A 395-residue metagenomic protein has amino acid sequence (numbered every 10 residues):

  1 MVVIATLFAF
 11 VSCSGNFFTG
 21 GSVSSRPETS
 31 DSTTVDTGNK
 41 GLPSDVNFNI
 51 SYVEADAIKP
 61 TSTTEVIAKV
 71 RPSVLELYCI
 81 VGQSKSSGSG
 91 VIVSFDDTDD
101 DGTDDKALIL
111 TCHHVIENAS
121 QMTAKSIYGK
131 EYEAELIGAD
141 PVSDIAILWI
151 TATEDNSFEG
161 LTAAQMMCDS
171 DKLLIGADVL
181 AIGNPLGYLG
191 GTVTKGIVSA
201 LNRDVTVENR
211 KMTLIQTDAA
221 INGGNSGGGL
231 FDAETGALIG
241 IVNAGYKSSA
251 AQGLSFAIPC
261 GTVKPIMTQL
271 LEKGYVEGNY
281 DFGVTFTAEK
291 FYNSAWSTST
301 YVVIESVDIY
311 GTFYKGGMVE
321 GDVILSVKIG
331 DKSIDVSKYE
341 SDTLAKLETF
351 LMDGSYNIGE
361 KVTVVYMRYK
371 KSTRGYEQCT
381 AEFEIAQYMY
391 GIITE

Functional and structural regions predicted by a protein language model:
M1-T37, L238, P265-E395: C-terminal recognition in membrane/secretory proteostasis and scaffolding
S14-G21, V81-S87, A119-M122, D155-A163 (+4 more regions): Active-site loop architecture of trypsin-fold serine endopeptidases
F18-F95, Q121, L174, T268-Q269: N-terminal activation segment of mature serine protease catalytic domains
S51-I58, G82-K85, F95-Y188, S337-S341 (+1 more regions): Conserved active-site neighborhood of the chymotrypsin/trypsin-like protease fold
L75-L77, G90, A107-T111, A134 (+16 more regions): Terminal peptide-recognition signature
Q83, D140-S143, E154-F158, L201-I215 (+3 more regions): Gly/Ser-enriched beta-turn/beta-hairpin loop segments
V93-F95, I137-A139, I182, L201 (+6 more regions): Residue-level recognition of beta-strand microenvironments
N118-L136, L174-L180, G191-D204, G261-T268 (+2 more regions): Beta-strand/loop subdomains of soluble extracytoplasmic proteins
